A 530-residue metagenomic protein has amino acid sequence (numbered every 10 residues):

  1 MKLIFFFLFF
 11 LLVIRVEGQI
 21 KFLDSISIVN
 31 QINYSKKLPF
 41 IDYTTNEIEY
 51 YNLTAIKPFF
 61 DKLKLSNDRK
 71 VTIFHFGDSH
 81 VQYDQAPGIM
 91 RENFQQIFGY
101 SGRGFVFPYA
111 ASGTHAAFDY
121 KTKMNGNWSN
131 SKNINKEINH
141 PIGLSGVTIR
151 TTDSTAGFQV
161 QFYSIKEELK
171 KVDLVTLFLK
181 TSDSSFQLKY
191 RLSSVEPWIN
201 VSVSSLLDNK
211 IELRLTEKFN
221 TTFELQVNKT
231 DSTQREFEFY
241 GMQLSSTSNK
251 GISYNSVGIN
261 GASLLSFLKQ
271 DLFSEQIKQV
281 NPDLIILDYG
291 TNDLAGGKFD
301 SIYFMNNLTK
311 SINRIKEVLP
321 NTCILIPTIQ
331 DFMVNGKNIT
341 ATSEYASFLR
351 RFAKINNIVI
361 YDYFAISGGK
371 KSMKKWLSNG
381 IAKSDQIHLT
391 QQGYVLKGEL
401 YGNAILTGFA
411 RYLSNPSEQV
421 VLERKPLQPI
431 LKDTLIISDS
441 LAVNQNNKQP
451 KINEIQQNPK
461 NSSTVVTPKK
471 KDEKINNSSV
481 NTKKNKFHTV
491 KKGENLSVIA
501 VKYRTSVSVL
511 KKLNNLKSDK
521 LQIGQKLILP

Functional and structural regions predicted by a protein language model:
L3-V13: Sec-dependent N-terminal signal peptides
V16-G18: Boundary at the C-terminal end of the N-terminal hydrophobic targeting segment
I20-N30, F105, S112-D173, F178-S182 (+2 more regions): Conserved catalytic region of serine esterases and O-acyltransferases that act on ester linkages in lipids
Q31-H75: Membrane/wall-proximal cationic-aromatic binding patches
Q82-R191, S202-N306, A341, H388: Conserved SGNH/GDSL esterase-like catalytic core that processes O-acyl groups on lipids and polysaccharides
Q270, F332-D439: Catalytic His-Asp segment of secreted/periplasmic serine-dependent ester chemistry enzymes
D288-N292, N313-A346, D362: Active-site segments of SGNH/GDSL-like serine hydrolases that catalyze O-acetyl group transfer/hydrolysis on lipids
N453, N461-S508, K512, K517-L529: Primarily a LysM-type cell-wall glycan-binding module
